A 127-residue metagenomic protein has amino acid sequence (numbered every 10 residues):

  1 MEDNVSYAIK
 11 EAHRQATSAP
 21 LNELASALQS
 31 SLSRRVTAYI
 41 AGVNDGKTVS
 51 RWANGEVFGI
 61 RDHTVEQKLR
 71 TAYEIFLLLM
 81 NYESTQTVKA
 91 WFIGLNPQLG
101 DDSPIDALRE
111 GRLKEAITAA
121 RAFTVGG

Functional and structural regions predicted by a protein language model:
M1-G127: Non-transmembrane "mature" sequence context
